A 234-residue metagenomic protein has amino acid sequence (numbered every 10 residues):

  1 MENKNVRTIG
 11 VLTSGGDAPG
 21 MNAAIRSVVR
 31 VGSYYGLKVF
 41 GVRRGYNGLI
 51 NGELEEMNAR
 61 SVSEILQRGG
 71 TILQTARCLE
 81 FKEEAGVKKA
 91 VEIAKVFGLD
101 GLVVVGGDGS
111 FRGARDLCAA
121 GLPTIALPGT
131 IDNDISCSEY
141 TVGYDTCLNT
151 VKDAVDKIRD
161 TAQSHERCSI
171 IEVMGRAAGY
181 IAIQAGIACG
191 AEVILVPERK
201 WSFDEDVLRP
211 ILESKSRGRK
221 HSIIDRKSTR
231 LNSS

Functional and structural regions predicted by a protein language model:
E2, L49-V104, G109-S110, T141-A154: Glycine-rich oxoanion-binding loops at beta->alpha junctions
E2-I50: N-terminal phosphate-binding or glycine-rich loops at protein starts, especially the Walker A/P-loop of NTPases
T8-G16, T71-A76, D100-V104, S169-E172 (+1 more regions): Short glycine-rich or small-residue beta-strand-to-loop segments that form or flank ligand, phosphate, metal/Fe-S
A23-V28, G109-L122, A182: Short Gly/Thr/Asp-enriched flexible loops that form oxyanion-binding sites at enzyme active sites
F40-V42, C118-T141, D145-K152, I194-S202: Short, acidic/small-residue loops that bind anionic groups at enzyme active sites
S164-W201: Conserved anion/nucleotide-ligand pocket segment
T229-S234: Conserved small/polar residues in nucleotide/adenosyl-binding loops
